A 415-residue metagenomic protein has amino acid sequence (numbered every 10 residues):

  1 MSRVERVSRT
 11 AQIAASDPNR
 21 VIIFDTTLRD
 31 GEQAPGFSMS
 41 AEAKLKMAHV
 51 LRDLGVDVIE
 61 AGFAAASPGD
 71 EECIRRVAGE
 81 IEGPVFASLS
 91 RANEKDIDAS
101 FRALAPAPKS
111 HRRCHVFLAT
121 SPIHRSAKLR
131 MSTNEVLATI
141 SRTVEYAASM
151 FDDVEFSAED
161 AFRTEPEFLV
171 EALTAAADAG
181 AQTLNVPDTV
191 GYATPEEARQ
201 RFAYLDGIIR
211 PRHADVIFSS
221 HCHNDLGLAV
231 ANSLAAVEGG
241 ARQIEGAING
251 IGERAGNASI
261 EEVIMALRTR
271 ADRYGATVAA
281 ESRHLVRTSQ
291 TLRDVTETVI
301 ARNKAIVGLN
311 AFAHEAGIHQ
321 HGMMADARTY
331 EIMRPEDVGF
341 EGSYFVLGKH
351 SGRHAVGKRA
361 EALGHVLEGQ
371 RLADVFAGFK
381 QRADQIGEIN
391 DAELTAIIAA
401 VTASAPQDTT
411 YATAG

Functional and structural regions predicted by a protein language model:
S2-N93, L347, S351, A362 (+1 more regions): N-terminal capping/small domains of soluble enzymes
S2-V21, D25-T27, M265, A271-G415: A mid-to-C-terminal "edge-of-domain" accessory segment
V21-I23, Q33-V58, E71-E80, E94-F218 (+1 more regions): Alpha/beta enzyme core
M39-E42, K46, P68-E72, K95 (+11 more regions): Conserved active-site and cofactor/substrate-binding residues in soluble primary-metabolism enzymes
R52-G55, A78-I81, V85, L104 (+12 more regions): Structural signal for hydrophobic packing residues in well-ordered secondary-structure cores of soluble enzyme domains
V58-F63, V85-S88, F156-A158, S219-H221 (+1 more regions): Short catalytic-loop micro-motif centered on adjacent basic/acidic residues
F63-A64, L89-A92, L118-S121, E159-A161 (+4 more regions): Short, ordered loop/turn segments at secondary-structure junctions
A193, R199-E331: Catalytic alpha/beta core domains of metabolic enzymes, predominantly
